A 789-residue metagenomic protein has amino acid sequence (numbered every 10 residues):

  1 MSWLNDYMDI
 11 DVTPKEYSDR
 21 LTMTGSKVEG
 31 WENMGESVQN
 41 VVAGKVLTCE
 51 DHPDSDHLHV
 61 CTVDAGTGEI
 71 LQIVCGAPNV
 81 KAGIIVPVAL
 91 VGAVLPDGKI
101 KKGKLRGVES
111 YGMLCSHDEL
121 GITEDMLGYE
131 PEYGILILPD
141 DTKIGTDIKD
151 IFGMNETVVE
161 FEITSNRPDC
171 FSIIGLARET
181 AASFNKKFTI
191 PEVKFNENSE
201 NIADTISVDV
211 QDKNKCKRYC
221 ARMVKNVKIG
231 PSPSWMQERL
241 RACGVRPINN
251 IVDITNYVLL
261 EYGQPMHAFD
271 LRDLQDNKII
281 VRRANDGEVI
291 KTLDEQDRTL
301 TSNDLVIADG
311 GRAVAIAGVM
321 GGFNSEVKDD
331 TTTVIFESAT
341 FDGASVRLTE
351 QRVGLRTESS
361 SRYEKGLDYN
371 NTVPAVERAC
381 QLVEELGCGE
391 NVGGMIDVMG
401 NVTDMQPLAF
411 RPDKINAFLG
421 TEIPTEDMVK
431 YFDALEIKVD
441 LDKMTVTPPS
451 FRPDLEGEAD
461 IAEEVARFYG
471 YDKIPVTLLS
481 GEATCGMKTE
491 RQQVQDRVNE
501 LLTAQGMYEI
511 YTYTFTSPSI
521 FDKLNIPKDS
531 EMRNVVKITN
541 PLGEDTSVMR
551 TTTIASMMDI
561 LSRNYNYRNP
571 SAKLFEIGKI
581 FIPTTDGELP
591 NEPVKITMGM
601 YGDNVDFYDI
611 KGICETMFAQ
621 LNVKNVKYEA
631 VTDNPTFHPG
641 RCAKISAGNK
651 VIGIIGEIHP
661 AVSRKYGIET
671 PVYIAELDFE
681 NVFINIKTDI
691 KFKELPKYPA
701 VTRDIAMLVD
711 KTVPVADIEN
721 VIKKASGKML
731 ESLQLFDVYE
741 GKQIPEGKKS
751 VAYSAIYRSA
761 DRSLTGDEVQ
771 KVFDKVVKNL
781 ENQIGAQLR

Functional and structural regions predicted by a protein language model:
M1-E200, I335, G354, E358 (+3 more regions): Phosphate-backbone binding interfaces of nucleic-acid-interacting proteins
M1-L4, E156-T164, K217-K225, E358-K365 (+8 more regions): Short, hydrophobic beta-strand segments
D19, H59, F188-E288, Y565: Glycine/proline-enriched, intrinsically flexible loops and inter-domain linkers
A43-I73, E238, N249, T255-N324: Conserved mixed alpha/beta core segments that line enzyme active sites in large multi-domain catalysts
E109-G121, D125-M126, E130-I137, K149-D150 (+5 more regions): Mobile "lid/hinge" segments at catalytic clefts and subdomain interfaces of large enzymes
F184-V210, G387-I415, E422: Terminal amphipathic helices with adjacent charged low-complexity linkers/tails
L408-P570, R703, I756-A760, L764 (+2 more regions): Extended, well-folded interaction surfaces typified by the phenylalanyl-tRNA synthetase beta subunit core
A434-I437, T584-T597, N604-R789: A carboxyl-terminal module marker
